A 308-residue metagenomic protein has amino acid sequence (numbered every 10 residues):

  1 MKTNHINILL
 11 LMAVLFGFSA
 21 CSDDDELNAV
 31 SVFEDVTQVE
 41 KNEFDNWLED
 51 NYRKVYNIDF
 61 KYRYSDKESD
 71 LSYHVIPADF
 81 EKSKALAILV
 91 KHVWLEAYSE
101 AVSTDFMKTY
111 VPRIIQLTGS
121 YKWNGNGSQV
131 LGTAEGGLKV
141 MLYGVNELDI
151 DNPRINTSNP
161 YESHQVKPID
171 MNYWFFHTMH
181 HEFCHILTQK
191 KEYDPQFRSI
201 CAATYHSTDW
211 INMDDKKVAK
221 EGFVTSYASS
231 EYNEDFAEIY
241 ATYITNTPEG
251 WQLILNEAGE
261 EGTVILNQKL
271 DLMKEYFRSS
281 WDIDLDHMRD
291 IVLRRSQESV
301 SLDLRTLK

Functional and structural regions predicted by a protein language model:
M1-L9: Bacterial N-terminal signal peptides that target proteins for export
H5, S22-K108, E261-K308: Acidic/polar, low-complexity intrinsically disordered N-terminal segments immediately downstream of a Sec signal
F16-A20: C-terminal motif of bacterial Sec signal peptides marking the signal peptidase cleavage site
E26, K84-D149: Auxiliary, metal-adjacent structural segments of Zn-dependent hydrolase domains
S72-F80, E147-I150, Y161-D170, W174 (+2 more regions): Second-shell loop/turn segments in exported
L142, N156-D194, A237: Active-site recognition of the HExxH zinc-binding catalytic motif
F176-V218: Acidic, glycine-rich loop-and-strand cores that form catalytic or ligand-binding grooves in diverse globular domains
T204-K308: Metalloprotease/metallohydrolase-associated module, dominated by Zn2+-dependent proteases
